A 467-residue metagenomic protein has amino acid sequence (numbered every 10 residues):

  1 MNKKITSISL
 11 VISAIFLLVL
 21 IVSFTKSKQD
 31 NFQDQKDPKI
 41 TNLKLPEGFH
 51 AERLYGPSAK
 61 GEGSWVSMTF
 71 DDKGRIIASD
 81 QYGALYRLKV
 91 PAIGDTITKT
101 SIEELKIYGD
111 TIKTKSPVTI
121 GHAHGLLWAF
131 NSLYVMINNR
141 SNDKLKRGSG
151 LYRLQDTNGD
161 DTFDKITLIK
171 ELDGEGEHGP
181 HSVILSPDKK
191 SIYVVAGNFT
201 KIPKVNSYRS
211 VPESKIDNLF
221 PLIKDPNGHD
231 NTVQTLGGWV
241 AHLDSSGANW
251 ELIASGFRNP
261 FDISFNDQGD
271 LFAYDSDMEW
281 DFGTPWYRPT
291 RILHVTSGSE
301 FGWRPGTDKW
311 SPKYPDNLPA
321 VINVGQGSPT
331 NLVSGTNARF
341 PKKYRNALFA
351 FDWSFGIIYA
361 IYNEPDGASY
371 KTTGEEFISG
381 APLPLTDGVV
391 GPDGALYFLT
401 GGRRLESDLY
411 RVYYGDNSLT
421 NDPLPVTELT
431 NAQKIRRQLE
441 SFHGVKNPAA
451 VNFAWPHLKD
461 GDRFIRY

Functional and structural regions predicted by a protein language model:
M1-Q29: Bacterial Sec-dependent N-terminal signal peptides
N2-I5, V118-T119, F464: Intrinsically disordered, low-complexity Ser/Thr/Pro-rich tracts
F24-V445, A449: Beta-propeller domains with acidic blade repeats across secreted/periplasmic ectodomains and cytosolic WD/CNH propellers
A450, G461-R466: Positions within the helices of HEAT/ARM-like alpha-solenoid repeats
P456-D460: Solenoid-like repeat scaffolds
